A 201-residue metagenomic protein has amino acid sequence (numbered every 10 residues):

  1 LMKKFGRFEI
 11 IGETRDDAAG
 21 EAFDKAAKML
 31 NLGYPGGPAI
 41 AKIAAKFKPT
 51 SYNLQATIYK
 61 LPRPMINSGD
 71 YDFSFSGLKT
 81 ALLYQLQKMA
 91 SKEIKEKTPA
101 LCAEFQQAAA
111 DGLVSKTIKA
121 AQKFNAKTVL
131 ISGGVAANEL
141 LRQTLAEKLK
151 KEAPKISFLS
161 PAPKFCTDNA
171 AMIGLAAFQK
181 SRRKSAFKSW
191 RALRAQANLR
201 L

Functional and structural regions predicted by a protein language model:
L1-L201: Acidic, glycine-enriched active-site microenvironments
